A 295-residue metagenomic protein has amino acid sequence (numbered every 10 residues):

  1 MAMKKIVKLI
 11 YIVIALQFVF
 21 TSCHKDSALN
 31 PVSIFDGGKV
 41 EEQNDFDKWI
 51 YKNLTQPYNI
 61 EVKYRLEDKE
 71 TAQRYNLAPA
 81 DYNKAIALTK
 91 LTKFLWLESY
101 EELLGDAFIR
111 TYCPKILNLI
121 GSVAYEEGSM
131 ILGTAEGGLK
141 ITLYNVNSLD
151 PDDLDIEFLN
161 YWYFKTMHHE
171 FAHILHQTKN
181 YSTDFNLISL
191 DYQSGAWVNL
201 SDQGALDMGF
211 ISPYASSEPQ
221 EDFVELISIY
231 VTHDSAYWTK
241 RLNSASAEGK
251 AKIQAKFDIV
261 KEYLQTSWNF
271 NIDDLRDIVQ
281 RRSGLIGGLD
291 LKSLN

Functional and structural regions predicted by a protein language model:
A2-I10: Bacterial N-terminal signal peptides that target proteins for export
I6, C23-L103, K250-N295: Acidic/polar, low-complexity intrinsically disordered N-terminal segments immediately downstream of a Sec signal
F18-S22: C-terminal motif of bacterial Sec signal peptides marking the signal peptidase cleavage site
R74-Y82, S148-W162, G209-S217, S246: Second-shell loop/turn segments in exported
I86-I141: Auxiliary, metal-adjacent structural segments of Zn-dependent hydrolase domains
Y100-L119, T178-K179, Y237-A245, I272-I278: Surface-exposed patches in mature extracellular/periplasmic domains of secreted proteins
E157-S182, V224: Active-site recognition of the HExxH zinc-binding catalytic motif
Y192-L275, R281-N295: Metalloprotease/metallohydrolase-associated module, dominated by Zn2+-dependent proteases
